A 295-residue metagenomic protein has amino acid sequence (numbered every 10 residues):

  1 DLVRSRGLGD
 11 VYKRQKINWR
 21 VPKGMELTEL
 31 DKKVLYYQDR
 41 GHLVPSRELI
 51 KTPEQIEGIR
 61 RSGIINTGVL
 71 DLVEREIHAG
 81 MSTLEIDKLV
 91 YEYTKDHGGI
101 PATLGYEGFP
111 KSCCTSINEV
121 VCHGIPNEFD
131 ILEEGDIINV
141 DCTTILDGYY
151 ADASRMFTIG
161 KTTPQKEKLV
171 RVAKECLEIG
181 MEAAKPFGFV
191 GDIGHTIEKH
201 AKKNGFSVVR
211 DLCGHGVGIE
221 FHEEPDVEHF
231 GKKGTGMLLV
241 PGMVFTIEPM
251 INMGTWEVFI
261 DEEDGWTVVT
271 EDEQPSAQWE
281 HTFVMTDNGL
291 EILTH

Functional and structural regions predicted by a protein language model:
D1-Y12: Single conserved hydrophobic/aromatic residue that forms the stacking wall/gate of nucleotide- or nucleobase-binding
D10-D96, T158-F189, K202, G231-K233: Flexible, acidic/His-enriched mid-domain "rim/lid" segments that flank
K13-R20, L27, S116-Y149, E224-W279 (+1 more regions): Acidic/histidine-enriched ion/cofactor-binding microenvironments in catalytic or ligand-binding pockets
E48, L72, I137, G148-M156: Active-site microenvironments in enzyme catalytic cores
K88, E92-K111, K202-I219: Short beta-strand/loop turn elements enriched in aromatics
I145-A151, T158, T162-L238, V244-W256: Conserved, well-structured core segments that form or line functional sites
T282-H295: Short, basic/aromatic-enriched C-terminal tail that caps enzymatic domains
